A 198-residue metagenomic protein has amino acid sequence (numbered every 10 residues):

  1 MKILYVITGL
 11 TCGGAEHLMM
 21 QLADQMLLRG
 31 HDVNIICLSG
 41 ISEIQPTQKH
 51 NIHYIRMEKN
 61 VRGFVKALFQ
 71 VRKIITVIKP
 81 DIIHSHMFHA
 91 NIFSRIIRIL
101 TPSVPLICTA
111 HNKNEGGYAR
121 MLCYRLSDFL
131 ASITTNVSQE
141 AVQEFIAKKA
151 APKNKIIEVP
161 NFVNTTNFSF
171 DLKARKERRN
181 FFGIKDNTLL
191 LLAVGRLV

Functional and structural regions predicted by a protein language model:
M1-V198: Membrane-interface segments of envelope glycosyltransferases acting on lipid-linked substrates or membrane lipids
